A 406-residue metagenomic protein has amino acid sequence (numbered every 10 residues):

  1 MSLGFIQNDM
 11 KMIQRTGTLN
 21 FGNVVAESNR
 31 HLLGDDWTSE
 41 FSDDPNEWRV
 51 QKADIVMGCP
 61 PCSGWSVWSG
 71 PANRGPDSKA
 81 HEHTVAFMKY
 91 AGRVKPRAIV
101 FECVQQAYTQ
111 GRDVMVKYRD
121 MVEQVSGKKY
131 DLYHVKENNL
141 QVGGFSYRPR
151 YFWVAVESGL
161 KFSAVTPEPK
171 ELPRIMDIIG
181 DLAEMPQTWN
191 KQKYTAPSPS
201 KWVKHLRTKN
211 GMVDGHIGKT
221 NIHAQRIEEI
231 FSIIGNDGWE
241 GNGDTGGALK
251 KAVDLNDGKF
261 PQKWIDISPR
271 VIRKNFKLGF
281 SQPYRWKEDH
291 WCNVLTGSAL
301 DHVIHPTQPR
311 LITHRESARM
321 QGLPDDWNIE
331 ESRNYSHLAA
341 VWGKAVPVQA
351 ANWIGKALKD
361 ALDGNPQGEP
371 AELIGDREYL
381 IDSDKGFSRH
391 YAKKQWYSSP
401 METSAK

Functional and structural regions predicted by a protein language model:
M1-W48: Glycine-rich phosphate-binding loop and adjoining beta1-alpha1-beta2 segment of Rossmann-like nucleotide-binding folds
Q7-N8, F101-C103, G297: Short His-Asn-centered micro-motif
K11, R15, V85, R112-V116 (+3 more regions): A structural signal for well-ordered alpha-helical segments within the folded catalytic domains of diverse enzymes
D36-A53, S63-F276: Class I S-adenosyl-L-methionine
M57: N-terminal Rossmann-like NAD(P) cofactor-binding module of classical short-chain dehydrogenase/reductase
M212-K406: C-terminal target-recognition/interaction regions appended to catalytic cores
